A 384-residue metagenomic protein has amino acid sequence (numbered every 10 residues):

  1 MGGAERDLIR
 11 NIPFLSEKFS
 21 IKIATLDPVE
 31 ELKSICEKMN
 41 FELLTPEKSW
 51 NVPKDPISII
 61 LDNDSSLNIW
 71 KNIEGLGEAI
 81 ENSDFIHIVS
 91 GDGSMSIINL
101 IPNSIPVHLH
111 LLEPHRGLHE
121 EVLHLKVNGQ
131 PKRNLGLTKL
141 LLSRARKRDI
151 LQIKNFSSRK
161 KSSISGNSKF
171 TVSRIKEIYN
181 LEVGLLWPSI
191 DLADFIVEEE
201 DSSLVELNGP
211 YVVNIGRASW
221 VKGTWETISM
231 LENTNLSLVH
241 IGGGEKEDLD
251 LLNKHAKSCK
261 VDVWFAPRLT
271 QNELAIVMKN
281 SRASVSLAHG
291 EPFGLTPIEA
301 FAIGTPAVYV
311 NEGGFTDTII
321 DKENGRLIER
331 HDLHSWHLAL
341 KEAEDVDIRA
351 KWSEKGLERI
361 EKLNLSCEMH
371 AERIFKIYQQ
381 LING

Functional and structural regions predicted by a protein language model:
R6-R10, P210, R217-N233: A conserved mid-protein helix/loop that constitutes part of the nucleotide-sugar donor-binding site
T25, V29-E30, I215, L236-L252 (+1 more regions): Glycosyltransferase donor-sugar binding loop
L67-N68, S335, D347-I382: A charged, aromatic-enriched C-terminal amphipathic alpha-helix characteristic of glycosyltransferases across folds
G77, H115, V127-I164, V172: Membrane-proximal helix-turn-helix segments that form the acceptor-binding/catalytic region of lipid-linked
R268, I276-S281: Short alpha-helical donor nucleotide-sugar binding micro-motif in glycosyltransferases
H289: Aromatic "clamp/platform" in nucleotide-sugar-dependent glycosyltransferases that forms part of the donor/acceptor
P306-V310: Short hydrophobic beta-strand element within catalytic cores of glycosyltransferases and related nucleotide-activated
D321-K322, R326-H334, L340-D347: Conserved acidic donor-binding segment of nucleotide-sugar-dependent glycosyltransferases
